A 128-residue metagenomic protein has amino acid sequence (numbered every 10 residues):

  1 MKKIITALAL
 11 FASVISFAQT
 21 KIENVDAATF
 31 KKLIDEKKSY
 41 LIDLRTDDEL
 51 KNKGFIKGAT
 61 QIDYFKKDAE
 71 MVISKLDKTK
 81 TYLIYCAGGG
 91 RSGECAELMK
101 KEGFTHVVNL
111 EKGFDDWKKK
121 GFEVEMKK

Functional and structural regions predicted by a protein language model:
K2-I4, S16-A28, K32-S39, D48-T81 (+1 more regions): Rhodanese-like catalytic fold shared by cysteine-dependent sulfurtransferases and DSP/PTP-type phosphatases
T6-V14: Hydrophobic helical h-region of N-terminal Sec-dependent signal peptides in bacterial secretory/periplasmic proteins
L41-D43: Structural scaffold elements adjacent to functional motifs in cytosolic proteins
Y85: Short, surface-exposed ligand- or partner-binding patches at beta-edge/loop junctions that are enriched in aromatics
